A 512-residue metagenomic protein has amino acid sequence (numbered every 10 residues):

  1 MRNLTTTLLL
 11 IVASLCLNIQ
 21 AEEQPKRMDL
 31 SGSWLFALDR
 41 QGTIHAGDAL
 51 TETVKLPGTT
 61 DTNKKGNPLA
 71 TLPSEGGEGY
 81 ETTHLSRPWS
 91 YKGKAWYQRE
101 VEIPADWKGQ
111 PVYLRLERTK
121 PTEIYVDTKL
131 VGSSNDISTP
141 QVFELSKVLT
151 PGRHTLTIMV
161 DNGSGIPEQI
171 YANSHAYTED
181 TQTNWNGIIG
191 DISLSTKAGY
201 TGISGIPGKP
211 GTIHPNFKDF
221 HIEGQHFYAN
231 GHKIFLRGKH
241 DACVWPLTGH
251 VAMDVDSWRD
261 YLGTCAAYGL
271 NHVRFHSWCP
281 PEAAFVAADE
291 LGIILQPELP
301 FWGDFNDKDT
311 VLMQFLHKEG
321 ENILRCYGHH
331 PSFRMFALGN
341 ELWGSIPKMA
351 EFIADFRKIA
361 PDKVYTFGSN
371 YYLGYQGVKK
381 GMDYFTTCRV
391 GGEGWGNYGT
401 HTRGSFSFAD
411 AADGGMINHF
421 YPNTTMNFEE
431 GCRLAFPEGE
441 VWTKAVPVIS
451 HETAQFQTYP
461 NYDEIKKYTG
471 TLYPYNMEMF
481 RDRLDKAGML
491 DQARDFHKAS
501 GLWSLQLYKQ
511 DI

Functional and structural regions predicted by a protein language model:
M1-T6: Positively charged n-region of N-terminal signal peptides that target proteins for export
T7-C16: Bacterial N-terminal signal peptides
A21-E78, T155, M159, G163-I166 (+1 more regions): Accessory carbohydrate-binding/adhesion or oligomerization-edge regions at the termini of glycan-active proteins
K26-I44, T119, N184-G187, F336 (+1 more regions): Substrate-binding clefts and catalytic carboxylate motifs of secreted carbohydrate-active enzymes
M28, L35-Q41, R87, K92-T201 (+2 more regions): Accessory beta-strand-rich segments of carbohydrate-active enzymes
P121, Y125, S138-F143, M159 (+4 more regions): Active-site mouth of glycoside hydrolases
K147-R153, S204, K209-E223: Extended acidic/polar, glycine-enriched regions that form or flank non-catalytic beta-rich accessory modules
G202-G205, G320-K466: Active-site region of glycoside hydrolase catalytic domains
